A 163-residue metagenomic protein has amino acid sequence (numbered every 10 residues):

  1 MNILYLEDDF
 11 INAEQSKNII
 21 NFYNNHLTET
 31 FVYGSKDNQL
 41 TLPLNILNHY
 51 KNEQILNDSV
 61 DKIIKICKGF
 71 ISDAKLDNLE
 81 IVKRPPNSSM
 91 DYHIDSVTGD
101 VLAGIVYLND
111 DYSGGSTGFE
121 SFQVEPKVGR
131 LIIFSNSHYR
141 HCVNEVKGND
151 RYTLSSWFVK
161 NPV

Functional and structural regions predicted by a protein language model:
M1-D73: Non-heme Fe(II)/2-oxoglutarate
D9-F10, F22, R84, Y107 (+2 more regions): Structured loops at beta-to-helix junctions and adjacent beta-edge loops in soluble globular domains
N21-N24, I64-V97: Non-heme Fe(II) oxygenase catalytic core, chiefly the N-lobe of the double-stranded beta-helix
Y23, A103-L108, P162-V163: Short, Φ-rich (hydrophobic/aromatic) sequence segments
A74-L76, G99-D100, P126, N149: A generic fold-level signal
D77-L79, L102, G115, Y152: Change "...and in nucleic-acid phosphodiester-cleaving endonucleases..." to "...and in nucleic-acid processing enzymes
K83-P85, D95-S113, W157: Short, conserved beta-strand element in jelly-roll/cupin
N87-S88, D111-V163: Catalytic core of Fe(II)/2-oxoglutarate
